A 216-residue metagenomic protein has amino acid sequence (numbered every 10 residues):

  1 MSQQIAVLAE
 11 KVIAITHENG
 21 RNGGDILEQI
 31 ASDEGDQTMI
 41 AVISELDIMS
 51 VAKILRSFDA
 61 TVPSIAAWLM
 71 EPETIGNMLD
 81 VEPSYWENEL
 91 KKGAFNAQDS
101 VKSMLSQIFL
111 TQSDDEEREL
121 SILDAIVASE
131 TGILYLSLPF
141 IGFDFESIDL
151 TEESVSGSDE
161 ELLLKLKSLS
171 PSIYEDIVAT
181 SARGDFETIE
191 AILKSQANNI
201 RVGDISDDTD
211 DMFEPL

Functional and structural regions predicted by a protein language model:
M1-L216: General marker for long, soluble alpha-helical cores
